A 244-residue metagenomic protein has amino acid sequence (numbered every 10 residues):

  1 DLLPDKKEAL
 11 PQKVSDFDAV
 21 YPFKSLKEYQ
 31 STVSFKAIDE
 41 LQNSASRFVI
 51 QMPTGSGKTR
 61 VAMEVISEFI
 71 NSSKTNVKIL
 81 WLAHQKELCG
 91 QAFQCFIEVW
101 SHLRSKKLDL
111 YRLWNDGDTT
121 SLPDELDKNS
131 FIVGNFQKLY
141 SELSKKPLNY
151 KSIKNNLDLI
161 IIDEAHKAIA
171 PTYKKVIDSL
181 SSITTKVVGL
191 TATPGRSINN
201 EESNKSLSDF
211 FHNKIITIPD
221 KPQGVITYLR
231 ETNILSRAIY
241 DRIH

Functional and structural regions predicted by a protein language model:
P4-D18, S46-F48, I218-H244: Interdomain linker/hinge connecting the two RecA-like lobes of the SF2 helicase core
K6-Q51: Conserved pre-motif I regulatory segment
G55-V61, E68-F69, T75-V99: Conserved Walker A/P-loop ATP-binding site and its immediately adjacent core in helicase/helicase-like ATPase domains
K78, D127-F131, N156-L159, I183-V188: Loop/turn-to-beta-strand initiation segments
H102-T119: Conserved RecA-like helicase motor-core motifs
G117-N156, P171-K175: Conserved helix/coil segment N-terminal to the catalytic DExD/H
F136, E164-H166: Conserved Walker B
L159, H166-I239: Post-DEXD/H (motif II) to motif III coupling segment of the RecA-like Helicase ATP-binding lobe
